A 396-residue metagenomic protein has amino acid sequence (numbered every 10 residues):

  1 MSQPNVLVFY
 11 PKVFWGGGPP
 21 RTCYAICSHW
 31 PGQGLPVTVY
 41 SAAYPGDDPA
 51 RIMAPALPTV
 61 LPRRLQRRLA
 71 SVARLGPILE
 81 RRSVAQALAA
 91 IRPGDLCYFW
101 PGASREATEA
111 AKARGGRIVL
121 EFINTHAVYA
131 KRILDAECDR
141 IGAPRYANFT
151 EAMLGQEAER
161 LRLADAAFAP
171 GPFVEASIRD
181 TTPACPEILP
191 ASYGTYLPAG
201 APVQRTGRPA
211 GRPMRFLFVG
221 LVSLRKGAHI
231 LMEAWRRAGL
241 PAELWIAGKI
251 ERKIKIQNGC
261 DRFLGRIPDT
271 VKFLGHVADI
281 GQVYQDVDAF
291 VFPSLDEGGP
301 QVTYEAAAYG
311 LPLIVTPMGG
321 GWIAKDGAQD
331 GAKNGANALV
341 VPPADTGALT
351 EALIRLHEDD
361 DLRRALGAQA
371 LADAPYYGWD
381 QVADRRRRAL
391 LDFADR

Functional and structural regions predicted by a protein language model:
R63-A73, I118-G155: Acceptor-binding helix/loop patch of EC 2.4 sugar-transfer enzymes, predominantly nucleotide-sugar-dependent
D139-R140, P144-P202: Donor nucleotide-sugar binding/catalytic pocket of nucleotide-sugar-dependent glycosyltransferases
T195, Q204-K226, M232-R237, W245: Conserved donor-binding/catalytic core segment of Leloir-type glycosyltransferases
V219, E243-N258: Glycosyltransferase donor-sugar binding loop
Q257-V277: Nucleotide-activated donor-binding/catalytic signature segment of Leloir-type glycosyltransferases, i.e., the conserved
L295: Aromatic "clamp/platform" in nucleotide-sugar-dependent glycosyltransferases that forms part of the donor/acceptor
P312-T316, W322: Short hydrophobic beta-strand element within catalytic cores of glycosyltransferases and related nucleotide-activated
A324, A332-G335, L339-T346, R355-D360: Conserved acidic donor-binding segment of nucleotide-sugar-dependent glycosyltransferases
